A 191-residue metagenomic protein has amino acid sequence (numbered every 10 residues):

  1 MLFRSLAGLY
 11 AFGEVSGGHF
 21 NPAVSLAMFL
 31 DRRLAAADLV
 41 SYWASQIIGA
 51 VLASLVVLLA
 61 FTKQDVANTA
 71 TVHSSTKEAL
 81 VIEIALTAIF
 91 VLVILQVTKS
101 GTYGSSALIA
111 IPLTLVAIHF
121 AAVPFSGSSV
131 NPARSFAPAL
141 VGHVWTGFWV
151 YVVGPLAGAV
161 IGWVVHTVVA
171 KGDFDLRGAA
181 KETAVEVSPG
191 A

Functional and structural regions predicted by a protein language model:
M1-A191: Membrane-interface helix-loop junctions and terminal tails of multi-pass membrane proteins
